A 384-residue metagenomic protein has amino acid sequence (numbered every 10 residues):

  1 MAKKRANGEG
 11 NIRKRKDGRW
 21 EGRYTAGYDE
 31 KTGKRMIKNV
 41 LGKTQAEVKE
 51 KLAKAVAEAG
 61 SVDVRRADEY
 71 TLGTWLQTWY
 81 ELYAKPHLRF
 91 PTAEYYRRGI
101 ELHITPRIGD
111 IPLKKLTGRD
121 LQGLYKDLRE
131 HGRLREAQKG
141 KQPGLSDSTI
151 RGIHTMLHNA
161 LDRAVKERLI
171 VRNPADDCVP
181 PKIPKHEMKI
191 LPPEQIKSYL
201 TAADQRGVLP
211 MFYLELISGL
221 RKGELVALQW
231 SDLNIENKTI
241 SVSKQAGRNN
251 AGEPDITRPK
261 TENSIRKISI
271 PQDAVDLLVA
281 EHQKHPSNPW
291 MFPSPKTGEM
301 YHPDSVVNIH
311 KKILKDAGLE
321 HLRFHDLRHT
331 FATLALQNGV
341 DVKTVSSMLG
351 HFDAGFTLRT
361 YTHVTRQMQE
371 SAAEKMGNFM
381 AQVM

Functional and structural regions predicted by a protein language model:
M1-A2, T201, N237, R248-D276 (+4 more regions): C-terminal secondary-structure termini that scaffold catalytic or DNA-interacting sites
R15-E21, T25-G123, E281-M291: N-terminal DNA-binding module of tyrosine recombinases/phage integrases
K43, K182, I190, A246-R248 (+2 more regions): Catalytic-site neighborhood detector that most strongly recognizes the C-terminal catalytic loop/helix of tyrosine
R98, I190-E194, N237, Q245-R248 (+1 more regions): Active-site/catalytic core of tyrosine-dependent DNA strand-transfer enzymes
L116, S148, G152, E299 (+2 more regions): Short basic/aromatic active-site micro-motif
L134-D147, R151-T155, K166-W230, I235-E236 (+5 more regions): Basic, Lys/Arg- and aromatic-enriched nucleic-acid-binding interface segment
K166, L209, Y213, I217-E224 (+4 more regions): C-terminal catalytic core of tyrosine-transesterase DNA break-rejoin enzymes
D232-T239, H321, V340-T362, E370: Short, polar N-cap/turn motifs at the start of nucleic acid-interacting alpha helices
